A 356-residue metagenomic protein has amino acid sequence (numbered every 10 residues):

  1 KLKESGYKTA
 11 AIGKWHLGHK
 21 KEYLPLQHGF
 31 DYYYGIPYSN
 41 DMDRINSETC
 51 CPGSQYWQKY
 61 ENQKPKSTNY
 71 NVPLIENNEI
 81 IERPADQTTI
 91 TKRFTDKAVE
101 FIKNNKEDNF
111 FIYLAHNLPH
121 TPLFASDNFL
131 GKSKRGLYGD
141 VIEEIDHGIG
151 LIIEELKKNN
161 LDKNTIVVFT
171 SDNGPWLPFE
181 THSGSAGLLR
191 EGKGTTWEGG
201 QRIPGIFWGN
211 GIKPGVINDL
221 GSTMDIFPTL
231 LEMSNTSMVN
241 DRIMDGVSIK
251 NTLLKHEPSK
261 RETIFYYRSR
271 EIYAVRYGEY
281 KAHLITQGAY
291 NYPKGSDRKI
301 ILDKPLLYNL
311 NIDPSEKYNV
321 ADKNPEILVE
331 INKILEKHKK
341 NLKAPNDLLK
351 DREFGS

Functional and structural regions predicted by a protein language model:
K1-L306, P314-S356: Formylglycine-dependent sulfatase
